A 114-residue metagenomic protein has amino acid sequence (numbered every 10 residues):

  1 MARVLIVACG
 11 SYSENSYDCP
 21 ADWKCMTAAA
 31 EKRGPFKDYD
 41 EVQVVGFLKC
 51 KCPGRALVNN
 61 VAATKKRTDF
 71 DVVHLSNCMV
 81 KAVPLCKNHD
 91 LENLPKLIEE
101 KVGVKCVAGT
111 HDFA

Functional and structural regions predicted by a protein language model:
M1-T64, P84-N88: Conserved mixed alpha/beta catalytic, RNA-binding, or beta-rich assembly cores of soluble enzyme, regulatory
R67-A114: Short, compact, well-ordered microdomains
